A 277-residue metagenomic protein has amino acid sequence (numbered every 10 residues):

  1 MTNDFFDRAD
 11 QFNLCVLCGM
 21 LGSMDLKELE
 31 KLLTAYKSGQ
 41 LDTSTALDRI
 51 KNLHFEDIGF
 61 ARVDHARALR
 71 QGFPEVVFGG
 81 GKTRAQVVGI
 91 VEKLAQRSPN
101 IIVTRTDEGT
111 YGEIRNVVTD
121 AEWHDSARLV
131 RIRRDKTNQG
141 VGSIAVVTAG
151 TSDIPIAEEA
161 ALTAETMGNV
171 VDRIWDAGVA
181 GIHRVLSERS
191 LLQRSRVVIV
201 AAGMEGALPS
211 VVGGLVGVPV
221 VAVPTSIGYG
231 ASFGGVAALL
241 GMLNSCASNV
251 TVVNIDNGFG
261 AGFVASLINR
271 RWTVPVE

Functional and structural regions predicted by a protein language model:
M1-L21: Short, low-complexity, charge-dense intrinsically disordered segments
M24-D107, Y111, V117: Long amphipathic alpha-helical segments
A85-V87, D153-E158, I182-H183, A202-V212 (+2 more regions): Short glycine/serine/threonine-rich phosphate/pyrophosphate-binding segments that cradle anionic phosphate groups
L129-R131, V170-L191, V236-A237, V253: Glycine-rich oxoanion-binding loops at beta->alpha junctions
V141-H183: Glycine-rich phosphate/diphosphate-binding loop of Rossmann-like nucleotide-binding domains
T148, I227, A231-E277: C-terminal binding/interaction regions
S187-T225: Glycine-rich phosphate-binding loop
